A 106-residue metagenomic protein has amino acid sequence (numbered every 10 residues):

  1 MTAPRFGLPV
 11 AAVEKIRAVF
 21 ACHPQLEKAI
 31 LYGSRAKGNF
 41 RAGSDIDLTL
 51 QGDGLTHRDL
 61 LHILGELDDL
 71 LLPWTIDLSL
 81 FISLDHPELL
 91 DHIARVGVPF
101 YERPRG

Functional and structural regions predicted by a protein language model:
M1-K28, K37-A42, Q51-G106: Catalytic core of pol beta-like nucleotidyltransferases
S34: Conserved H-loop
